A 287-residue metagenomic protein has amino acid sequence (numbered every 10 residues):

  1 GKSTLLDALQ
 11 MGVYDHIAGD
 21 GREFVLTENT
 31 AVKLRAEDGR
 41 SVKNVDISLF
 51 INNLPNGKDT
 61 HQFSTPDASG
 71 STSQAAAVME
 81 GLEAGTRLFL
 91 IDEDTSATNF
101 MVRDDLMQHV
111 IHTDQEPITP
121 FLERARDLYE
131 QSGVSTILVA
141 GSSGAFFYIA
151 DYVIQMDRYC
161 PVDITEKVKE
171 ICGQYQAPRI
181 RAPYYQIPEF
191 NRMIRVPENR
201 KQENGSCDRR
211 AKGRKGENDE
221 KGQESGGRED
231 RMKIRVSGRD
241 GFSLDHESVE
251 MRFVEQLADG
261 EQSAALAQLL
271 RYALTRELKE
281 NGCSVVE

Functional and structural regions predicted by a protein language model:
G1-D15: Glycine-rich phosphate-binding P-loop
G12-N52: AAA+/P-loop NTPase substrate/partner-engagement loops
R40-S71, V102-I118: Flexible beta-alpha connector loops of hexameric P-loop NTPases
T60-S96: Phosphate-binding/switch loop-helix module in NTP-utilizing enzymes
G81-A125, Y129-E130, A140-E170: Conserved P-loop NTPase nucleotide-binding/switch module
S135-L138: Conserved H-loop
Y152-A264: Conserved P-loop NTPase
E250-F253, L257-E287: Terminal-proximal interaction/regulatory segments of ATP-powered molecular machines
